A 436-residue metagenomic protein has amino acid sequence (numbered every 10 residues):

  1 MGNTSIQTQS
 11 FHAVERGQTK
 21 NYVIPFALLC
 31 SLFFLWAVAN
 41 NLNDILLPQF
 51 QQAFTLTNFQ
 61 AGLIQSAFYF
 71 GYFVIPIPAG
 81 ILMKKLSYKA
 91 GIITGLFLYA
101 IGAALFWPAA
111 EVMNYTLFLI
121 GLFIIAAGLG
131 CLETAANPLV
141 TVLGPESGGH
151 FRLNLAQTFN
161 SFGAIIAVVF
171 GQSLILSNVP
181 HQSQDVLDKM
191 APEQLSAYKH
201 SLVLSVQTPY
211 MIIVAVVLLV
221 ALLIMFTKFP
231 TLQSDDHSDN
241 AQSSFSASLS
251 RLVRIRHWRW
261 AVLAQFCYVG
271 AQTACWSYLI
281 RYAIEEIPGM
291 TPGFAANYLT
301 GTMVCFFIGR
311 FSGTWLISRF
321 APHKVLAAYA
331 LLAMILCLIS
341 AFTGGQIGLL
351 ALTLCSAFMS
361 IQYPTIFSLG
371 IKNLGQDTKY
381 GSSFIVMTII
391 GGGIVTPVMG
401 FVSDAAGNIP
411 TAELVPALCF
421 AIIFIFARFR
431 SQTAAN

Functional and structural regions predicted by a protein language model:
M1-L32, W36, Q52: Cytosolic juxtamembrane N-terminal segment immediately preceding the first transmembrane helix of multi-pass
I24-Q51, A136-N137, C275-A283: Extracytoplasmic
N43-L47, A167-V168, Q172-N178, R251-T300: Extracytoplasmic gate region of multi-pass secondary transporters
L63-I81, T300-S312: Central cavity-lining transmembrane alpha-helices of secondary-active solute carriers, predominantly the Major
I75-Y88, G309-A321, D404: Helix-to-loop junctions at the C-terminal end of transmembrane segments in multipass secondary transporters
F97-V112, L331-G344: C-terminal ends and interior cores of transmembrane alpha-helices in multi-pass membrane transporters/permeases
Y115-L132, I347-I361: Hydrophobic core of transmembrane alpha-helices in multi-pass small-molecule transporters, especially MFS/SLC-type
C131-P145, S360-G375: Intracellular juxtamembrane helix-capping segments at the cytosolic ends of symmetry-related transmembrane helices
